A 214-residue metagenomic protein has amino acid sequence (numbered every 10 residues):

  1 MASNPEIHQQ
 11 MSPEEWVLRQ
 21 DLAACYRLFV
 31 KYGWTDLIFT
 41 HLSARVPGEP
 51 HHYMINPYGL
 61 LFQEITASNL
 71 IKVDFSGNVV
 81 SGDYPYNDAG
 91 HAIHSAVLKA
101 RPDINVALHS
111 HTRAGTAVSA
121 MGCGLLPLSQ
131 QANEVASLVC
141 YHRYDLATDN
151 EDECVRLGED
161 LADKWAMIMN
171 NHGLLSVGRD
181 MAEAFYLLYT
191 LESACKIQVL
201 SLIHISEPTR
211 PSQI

Functional and structural regions predicted by a protein language model:
M1-L202, S206, R210: Glycine-rich flexible loops
